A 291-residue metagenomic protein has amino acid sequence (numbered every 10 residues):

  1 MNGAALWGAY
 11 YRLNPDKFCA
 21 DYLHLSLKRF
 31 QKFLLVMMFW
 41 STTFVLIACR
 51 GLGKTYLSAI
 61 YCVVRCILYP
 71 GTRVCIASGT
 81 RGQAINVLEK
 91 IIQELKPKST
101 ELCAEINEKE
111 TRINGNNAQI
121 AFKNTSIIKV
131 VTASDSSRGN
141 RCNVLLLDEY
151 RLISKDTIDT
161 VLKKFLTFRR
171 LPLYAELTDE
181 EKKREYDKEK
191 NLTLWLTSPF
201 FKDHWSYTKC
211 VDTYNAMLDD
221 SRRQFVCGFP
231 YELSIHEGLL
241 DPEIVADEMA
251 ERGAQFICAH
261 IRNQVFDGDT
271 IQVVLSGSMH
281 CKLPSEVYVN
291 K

Functional and structural regions predicted by a protein language model:
M1-T43, K282, Y288: Pre-P-loop entry segment of helicase/translocase ATPase cores
S41-Y61: Walker A/P-loop
L52, S137, I153-S154, D203: Catalytic P-loop NTPase motifs of RecA-like helicase/translocase cores
R65-T72: Post-Walker A helix-loop "phosphate-sensing" segment adjacent to the P-loop in P-loop NTPases
T72-Q93: Conserved Walker A/P-loop ATP-binding site and its immediately adjacent core in helicase/helicase-like ATPase domains
K90-N143: Inter-Walker segment of RecA-like/P-loop motor cores
D148-E149: Walker B catalytic acidic pair
D156-K291: Non-catalytic, compositionally simple segments
